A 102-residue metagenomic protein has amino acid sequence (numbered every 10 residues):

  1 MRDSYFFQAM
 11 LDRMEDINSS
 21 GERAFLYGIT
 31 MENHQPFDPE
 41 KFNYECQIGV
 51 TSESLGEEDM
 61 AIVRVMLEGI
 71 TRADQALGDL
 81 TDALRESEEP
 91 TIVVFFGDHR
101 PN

Functional and structural regions predicted by a protein language model:
M1-N102: Solvent-exposed soluble domains appended to multi-pass membrane proteins
